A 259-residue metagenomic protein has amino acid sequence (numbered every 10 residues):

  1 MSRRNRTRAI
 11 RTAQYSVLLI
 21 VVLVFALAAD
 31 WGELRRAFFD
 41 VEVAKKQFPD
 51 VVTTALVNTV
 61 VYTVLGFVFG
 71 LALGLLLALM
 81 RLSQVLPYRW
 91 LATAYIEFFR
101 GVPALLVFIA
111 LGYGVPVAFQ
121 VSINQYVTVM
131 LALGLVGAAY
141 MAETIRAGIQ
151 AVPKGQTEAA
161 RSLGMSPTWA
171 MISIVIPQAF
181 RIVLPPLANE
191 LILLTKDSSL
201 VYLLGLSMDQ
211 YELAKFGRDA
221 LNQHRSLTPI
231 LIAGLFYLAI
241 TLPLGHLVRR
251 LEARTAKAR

Functional and structural regions predicted by a protein language model:
M1-R259: Transmembrane alpha-helices and adjacent helix-loop boundaries
